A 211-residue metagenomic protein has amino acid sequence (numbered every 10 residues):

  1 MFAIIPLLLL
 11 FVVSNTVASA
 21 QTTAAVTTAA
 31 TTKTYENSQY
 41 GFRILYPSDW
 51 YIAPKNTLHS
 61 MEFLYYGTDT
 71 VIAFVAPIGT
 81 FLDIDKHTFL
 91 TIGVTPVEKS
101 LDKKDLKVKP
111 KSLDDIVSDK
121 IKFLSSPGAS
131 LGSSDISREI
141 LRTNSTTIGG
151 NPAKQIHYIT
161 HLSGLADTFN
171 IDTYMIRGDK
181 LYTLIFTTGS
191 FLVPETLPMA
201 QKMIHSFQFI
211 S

Functional and structural regions predicted by a protein language model:
A3-S14: Bacterial N-terminal signal peptides
V12-A29: Sec-dependent signal peptide cleavage junction
Q39-H59, I204: Proline-anchored loop/turn motifs at beta-strand termini and strand-loop-strand connectors
G41, K107, K111-D115, S190-P198: Soluble non-cytosolic domains of exported or imported proteins
I44, Q155, Y182-I185: Structural recognition of the beta-strand scaffold that forms the well-ordered cores of secreted hydrolase catalytic
P47, D114-I121, L197-I204: Extracytoplasmic/secreted envelope proteins and their assembly/folding machinery, especially bacterial periplasmic
W50-I52, G178-S211: Surface-exposed amphipathic alpha-helical segments
N56-I176: Conserved polar/disulfide-associated segments of primarily extracytoplasmic proteins
